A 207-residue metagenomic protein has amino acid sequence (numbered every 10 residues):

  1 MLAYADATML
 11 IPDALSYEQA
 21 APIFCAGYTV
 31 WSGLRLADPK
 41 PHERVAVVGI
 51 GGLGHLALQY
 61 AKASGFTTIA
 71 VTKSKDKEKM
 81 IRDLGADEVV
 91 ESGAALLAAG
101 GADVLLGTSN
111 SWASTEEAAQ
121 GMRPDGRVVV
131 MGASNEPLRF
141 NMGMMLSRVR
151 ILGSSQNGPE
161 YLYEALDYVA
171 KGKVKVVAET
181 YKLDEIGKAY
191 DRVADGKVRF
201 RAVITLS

Functional and structural regions predicted by a protein language model:
M1-T8: Glycine-rich phosphate/adenylate-binding loop and adjacent beta-alpha elements of nucleotide- or dinucleotide-binding
T8, G27-V30, A102, T115 (+3 more regions): A general structural signal for well-ordered alpha-helical segments in protein cores
M9, A46, I69, R127-V129 (+3 more regions): Structural detector of well-ordered beta-strand residues that form the stable sheet scaffold of enzyme domains
I11, V30, A61, I81 (+6 more regions): Residue-level signal for nonpolar/aromatic packing positions in well-ordered secondary structure
D13-A94: Mid-domain Rossmann-like dinucleotide-binding core that forms the NAD(H)/NADP(H) cofactor-binding site
A37-P41, F66-I69, K73-R150: Glycine-rich cofactor phosphate-binding loops and adjacent beta1-alpha1 units of small-molecule cofactor enzyme domains
A63, E116, P159-S207: C-terminal hydrophobic helical "lid"/dimerization subdomain of Rossmann-like NAD(P)H-dependent oxidoreductases
G126-V129, R139-E179: Rossmann-fold dehydrogenase core element
